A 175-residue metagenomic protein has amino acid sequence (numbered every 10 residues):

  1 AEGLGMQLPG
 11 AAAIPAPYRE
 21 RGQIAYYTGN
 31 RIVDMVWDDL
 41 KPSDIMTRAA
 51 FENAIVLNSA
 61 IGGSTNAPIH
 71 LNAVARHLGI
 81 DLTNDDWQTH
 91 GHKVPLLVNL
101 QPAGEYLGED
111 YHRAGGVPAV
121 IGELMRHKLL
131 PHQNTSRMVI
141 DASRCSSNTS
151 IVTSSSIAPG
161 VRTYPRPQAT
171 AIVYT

Functional and structural regions predicted by a protein language model:
A1-V161, P165-T175: Catalytic or ion-coupling anion/metal-binding cores of large enzyme and transporter domains
